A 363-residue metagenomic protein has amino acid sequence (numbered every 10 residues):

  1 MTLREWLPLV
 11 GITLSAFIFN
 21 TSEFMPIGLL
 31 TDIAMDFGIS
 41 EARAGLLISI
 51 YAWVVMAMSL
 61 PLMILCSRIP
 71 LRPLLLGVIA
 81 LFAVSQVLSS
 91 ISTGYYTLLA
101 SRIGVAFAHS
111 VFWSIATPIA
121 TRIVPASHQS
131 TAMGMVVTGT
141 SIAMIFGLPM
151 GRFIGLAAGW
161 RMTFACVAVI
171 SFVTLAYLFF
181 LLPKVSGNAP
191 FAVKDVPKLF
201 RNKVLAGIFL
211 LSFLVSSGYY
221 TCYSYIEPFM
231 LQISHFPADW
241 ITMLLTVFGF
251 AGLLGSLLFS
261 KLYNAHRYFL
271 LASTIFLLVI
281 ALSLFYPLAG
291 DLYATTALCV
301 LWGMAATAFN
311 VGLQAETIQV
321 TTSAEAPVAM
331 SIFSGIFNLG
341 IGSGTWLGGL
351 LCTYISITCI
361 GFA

Functional and structural regions predicted by a protein language model:
G38, P70, I91-T97, A108 (+2 more regions): Helix-breaking motifs and short loop linkers at transmembrane-helix boundaries and internal kinks in secondary membrane
A57-T93: Conserved MFS/SLC helix-loop-helix module at the cytosolic interface between two early adjacent transmembrane helices
M58-P70, G255-R267, C352: Helix-to-loop junctions at the C-terminal end of transmembrane segments in multipass secondary transporters
L81, S85-L88, Y96-G104, Y293-L301: Paired small-residue
T97, P125-H128, G134-F180, Y225 (+1 more regions): Helix-loop-helix hairpin linking two adjacent transmembrane segments in secondary transporters
S101-G139: Cytoplasmic helix-loop-helix junction between adjacent transmembrane helices in 12-TM secondary transporters
F112-V124, A308-T322: Intracellular juxtamembrane helix-capping segments at the cytosolic ends of symmetry-related transmembrane helices
V320-S356: A late C-terminal transmembrane helix in Major Facilitator Superfamily
